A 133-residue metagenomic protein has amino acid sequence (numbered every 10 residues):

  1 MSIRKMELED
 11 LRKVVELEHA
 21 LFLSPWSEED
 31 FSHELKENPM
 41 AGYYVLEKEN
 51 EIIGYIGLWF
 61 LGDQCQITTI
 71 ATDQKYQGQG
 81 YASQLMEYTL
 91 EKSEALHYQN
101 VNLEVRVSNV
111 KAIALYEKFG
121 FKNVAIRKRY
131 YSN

Functional and structural regions predicted by a protein language model:
M1-I3: Extreme N-terminal starter segment of soluble prokaryotic enzymes
K5-Q79, M86-Y88, K92, L96 (+2 more regions): Acetyl-CoA-dependent GNAT
K13, A114-L115: Well-formed, non-transmembrane alpha-helical positions, independent of function
T72, R106-V107: Short amphipathic helical patch at the helix-1/turn junction of helix-turn-helix
M86, N109-A112, R129-N133: Short glycine/proline-centered loop/turn elements that form peptide/ligand docking sites
N102-E104, K122-N133: Conserved catalytic-core motifs of GNAT/GCN5-like acyltransferases
Y116, F121: Conserved active-site tyrosine of GNAT-family acetyltransferases
